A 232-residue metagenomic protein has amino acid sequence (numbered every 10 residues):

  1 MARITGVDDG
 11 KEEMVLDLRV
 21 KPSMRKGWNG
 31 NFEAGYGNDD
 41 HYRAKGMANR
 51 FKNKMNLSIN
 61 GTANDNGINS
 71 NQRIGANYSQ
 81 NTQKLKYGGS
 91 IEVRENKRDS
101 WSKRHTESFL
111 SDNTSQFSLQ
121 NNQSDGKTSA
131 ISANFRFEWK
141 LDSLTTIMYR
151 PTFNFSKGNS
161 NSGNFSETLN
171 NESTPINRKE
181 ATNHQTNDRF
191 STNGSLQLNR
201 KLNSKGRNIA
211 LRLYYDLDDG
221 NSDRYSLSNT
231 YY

Functional and structural regions predicted by a protein language model:
A2-A44, K54-Y232: Primarily recognizes Gram-negative and organellar outer-membrane beta-barrels
F51: Conserved catalytic core of Hanks-type protein kinase domains
